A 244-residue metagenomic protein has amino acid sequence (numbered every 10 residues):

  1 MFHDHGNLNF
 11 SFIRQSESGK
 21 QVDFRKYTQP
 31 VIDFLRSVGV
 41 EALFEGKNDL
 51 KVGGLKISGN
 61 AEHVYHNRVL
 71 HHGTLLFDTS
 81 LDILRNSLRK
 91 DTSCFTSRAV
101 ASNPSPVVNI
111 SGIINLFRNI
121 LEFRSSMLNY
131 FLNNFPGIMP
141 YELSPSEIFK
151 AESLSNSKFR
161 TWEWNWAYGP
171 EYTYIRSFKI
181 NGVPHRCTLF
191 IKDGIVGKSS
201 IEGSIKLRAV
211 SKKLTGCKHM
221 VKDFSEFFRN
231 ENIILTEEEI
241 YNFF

Functional and structural regions predicted by a protein language model:
M1: Active-site cofactor/substrate anionic-group-binding motifs, chiefly glycine- and Lys/Arg-rich phosphate-binding loops
D4-G6, G46, V69-H71, P104-P106 (+3 more regions): A generic structural signal for well-ordered coil/turn residues at beta-strand boundaries that shape enzyme active-site
H5, V52-G54, Y65-H66, T79 (+1 more regions): Short acidic-glycine loop/turn motifs at beta-strand connectors
G6-F44, N48, V52, K56-I57: A generic, well-ordered mixed alpha/beta core segment in the N-terminal half of proteins
I13-Q15, L76-S80, K192: Solvent-exposed residues in well-ordered beta-strands and their adjoining turns, especially edge/terminal strands
V38-V40, S58, H66-Y168, K206-F244: Long, positively charged amphipathic alpha-helical accessory segments at protein N-termini or as interdomain linkers
M139, E147, A151-E202: Internal helical hairpin/lid segments
